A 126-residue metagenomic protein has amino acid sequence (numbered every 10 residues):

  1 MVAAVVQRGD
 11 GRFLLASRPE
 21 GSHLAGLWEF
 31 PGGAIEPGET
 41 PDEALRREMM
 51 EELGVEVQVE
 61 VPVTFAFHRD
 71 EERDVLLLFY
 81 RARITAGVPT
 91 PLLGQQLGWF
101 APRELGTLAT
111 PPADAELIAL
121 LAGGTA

Functional and structural regions predicted by a protein language model:
M1-F13, F65: Conserved N-terminal beta-strand and adjoining loop/helix that marks the start of the Nudix/MutT-like hydrolase domain
R8, E56-V57, F65-P89, G98: Active-site-adjacent beta-strand/loop module that shapes the phosphate/pyrophosphate-binding cleft
R12-E51: Conserved Nudix-box catalytic region and its N-terminal flanking loop in Nudix hydrolases and closely related
G33, R47-E48, E60, Q95 (+1 more regions): Structural detector for helix-capping/boundary residues
I35-E36, H68, E104-G106: Short histidine/acidic/glycine/proline-rich micro-motifs that form metal- and phosphate-coordinating active-site loops
E39, R46, M50, G54-E60 (+1 more regions): HhH-family (HhH-GPD) DNA N-glycosylase catalytic core used in base-excision repair
R81-R83, T90-G124: NUDIX/MutT-family hydrolases
